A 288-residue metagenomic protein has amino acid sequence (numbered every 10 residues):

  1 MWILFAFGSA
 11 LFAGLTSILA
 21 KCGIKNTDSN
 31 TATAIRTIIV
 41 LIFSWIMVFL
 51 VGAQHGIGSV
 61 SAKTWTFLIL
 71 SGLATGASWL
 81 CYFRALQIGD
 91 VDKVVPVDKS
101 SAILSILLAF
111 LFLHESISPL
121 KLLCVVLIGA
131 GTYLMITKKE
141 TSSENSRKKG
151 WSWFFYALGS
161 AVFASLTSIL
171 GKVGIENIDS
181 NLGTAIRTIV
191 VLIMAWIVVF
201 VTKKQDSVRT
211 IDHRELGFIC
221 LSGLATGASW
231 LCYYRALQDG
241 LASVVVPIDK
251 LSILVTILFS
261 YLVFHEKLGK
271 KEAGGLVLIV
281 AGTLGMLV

Functional and structural regions predicted by a protein language model:
M1-F12, A20-L68, W79-G89, T137-Y156 (+3 more regions): Membrane-interface interhelical linkers
M1-G8, I103-V162, G269-V288: Juxtamembrane helix-loop boundary signature in multi-pass membrane transporters
G8, I35-R36, L70, V97-S100 (+4 more regions): Hydrophobic core positions of alpha-helical segments in small-molecule transporters and transporter systems
A10, G14, I18, W45 (+10 more regions): Hydrophobic/small/kink-forming positions within alpha-helical transmembrane segments of polytopic membrane proteins
G23, A32, A85, L111-L113 (+5 more regions): Hydrophobic/aromatic residues within transmembrane alpha-helices of multi-pass small-molecule transporters
N30-T31, D92, S118-L120, N181-L182 (+2 more regions): Residues that define the loop-to-transmembrane-helix transition and helix capping in multi-pass membrane transporters
I39-F43, V97-L111, V190-M194, I248-L262 (+1 more regions): Alpha-helical transmembrane segments of compact multi-pass small-molecule transporters, enriched in specific families
S44-H55, S105-S118, A161-E176, A225-D239 (+1 more regions): Hydrophobic alpha-helical transmembrane segments in multi-pass integral membrane proteins
